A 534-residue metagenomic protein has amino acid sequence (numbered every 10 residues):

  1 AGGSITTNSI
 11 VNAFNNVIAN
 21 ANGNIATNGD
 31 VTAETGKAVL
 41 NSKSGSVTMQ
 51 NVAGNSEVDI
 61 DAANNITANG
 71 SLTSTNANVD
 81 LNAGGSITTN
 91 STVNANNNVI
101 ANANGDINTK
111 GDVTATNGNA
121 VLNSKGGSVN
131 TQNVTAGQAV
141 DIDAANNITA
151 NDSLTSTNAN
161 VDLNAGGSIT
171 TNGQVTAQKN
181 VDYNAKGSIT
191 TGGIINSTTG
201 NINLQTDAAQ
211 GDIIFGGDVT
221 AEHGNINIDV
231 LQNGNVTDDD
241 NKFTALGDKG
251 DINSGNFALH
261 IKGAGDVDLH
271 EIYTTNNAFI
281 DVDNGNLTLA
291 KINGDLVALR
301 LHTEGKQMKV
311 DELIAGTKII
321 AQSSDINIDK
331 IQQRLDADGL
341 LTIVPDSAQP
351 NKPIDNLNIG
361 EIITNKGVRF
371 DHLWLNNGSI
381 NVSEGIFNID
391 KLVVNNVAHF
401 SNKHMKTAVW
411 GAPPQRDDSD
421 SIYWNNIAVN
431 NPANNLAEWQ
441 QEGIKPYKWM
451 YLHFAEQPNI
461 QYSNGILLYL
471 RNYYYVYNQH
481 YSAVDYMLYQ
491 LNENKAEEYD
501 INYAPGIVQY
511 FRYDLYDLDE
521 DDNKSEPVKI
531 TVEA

Functional and structural regions predicted by a protein language model:
G3-T6, V11-A13, V17-I18, G23-T27 (+47 more regions): Extracellular beta-strand scaffolds
G70, R369, S379-N381, N388 (+1 more regions): Binding/recognition "hotspot" determinant
